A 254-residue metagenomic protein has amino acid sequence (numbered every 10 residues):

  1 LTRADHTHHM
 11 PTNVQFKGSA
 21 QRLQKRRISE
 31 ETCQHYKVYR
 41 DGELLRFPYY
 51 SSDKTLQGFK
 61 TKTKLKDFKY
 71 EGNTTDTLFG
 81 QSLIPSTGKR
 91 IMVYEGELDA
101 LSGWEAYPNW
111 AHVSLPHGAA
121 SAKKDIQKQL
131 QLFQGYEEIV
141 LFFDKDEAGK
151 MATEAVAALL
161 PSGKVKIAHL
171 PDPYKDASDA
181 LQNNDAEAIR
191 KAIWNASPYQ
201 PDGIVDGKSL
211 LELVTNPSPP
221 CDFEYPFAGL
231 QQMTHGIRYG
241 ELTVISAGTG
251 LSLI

Functional and structural regions predicted by a protein language model:
L1-Q57, T74-K89, Q131-Q134, W194-S209: TOPRIM metal-binding catalytic domain and adjacent DNA-binding surface shared by DnaG-type primases
E43-G135: Phosphate-handling DNA/RNA-contact segment within nucleic-acid enzymes
I91-V93, F133-A148, H169: Acidic beta-strand-to-loop metal/phosphate-binding motif
A119-K123, F143-E154: Acidic, metal-coordinating catalytic cores used for nucleic-acid/nucleotide bond scission and strand-transfer chemistry
Q129, L141-D144, A152, P171 (+2 more regions): Long, basic/Gly/Ser/Thr-rich N-terminal segments that mediate initial subcellular attachment or targeting
Q129, M151-S162: Short, aromatic/basic amphipathic alpha-helical patches
A168-V205: Interdomain "pre-motor" coupling segment immediately N-terminal to P-loop NTPase/helicase cores
D202-I254: The Walker A/P-loop phosphate-binding site
